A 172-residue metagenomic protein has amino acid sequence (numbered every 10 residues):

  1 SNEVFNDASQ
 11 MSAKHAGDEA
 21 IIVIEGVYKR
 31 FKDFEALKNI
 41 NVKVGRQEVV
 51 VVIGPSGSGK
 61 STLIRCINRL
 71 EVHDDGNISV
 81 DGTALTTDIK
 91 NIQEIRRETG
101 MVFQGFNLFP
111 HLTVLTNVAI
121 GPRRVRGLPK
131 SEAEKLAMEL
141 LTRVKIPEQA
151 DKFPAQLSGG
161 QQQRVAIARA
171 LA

Functional and structural regions predicted by a protein language model:
S1-F5: N-terminal acidic, proline/glycine-rich, low-complexity intrinsically disordered segments
D7-M11, G17-A172: ABC family nucleotide-binding domain
